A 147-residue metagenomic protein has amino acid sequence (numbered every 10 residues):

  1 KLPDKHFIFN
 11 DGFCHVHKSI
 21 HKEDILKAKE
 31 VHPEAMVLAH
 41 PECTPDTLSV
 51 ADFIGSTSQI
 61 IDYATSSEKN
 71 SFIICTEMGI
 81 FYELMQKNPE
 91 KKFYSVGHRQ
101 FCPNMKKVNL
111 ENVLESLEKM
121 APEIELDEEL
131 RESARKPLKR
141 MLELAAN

Functional and structural regions predicted by a protein language model:
K1-N147: The feature marks the mature, well-folded catalytic cores of soluble enzymes
